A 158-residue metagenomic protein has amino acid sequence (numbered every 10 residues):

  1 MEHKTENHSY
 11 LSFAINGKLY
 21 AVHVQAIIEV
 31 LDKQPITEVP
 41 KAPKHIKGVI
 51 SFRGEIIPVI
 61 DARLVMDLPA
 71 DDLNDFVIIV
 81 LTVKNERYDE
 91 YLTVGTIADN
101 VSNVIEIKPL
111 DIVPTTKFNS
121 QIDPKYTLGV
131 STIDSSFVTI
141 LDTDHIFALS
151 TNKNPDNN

Functional and structural regions predicted by a protein language model:
M1-N158: An acidic, low-aromatic, low-complexity terminal/linker signal
